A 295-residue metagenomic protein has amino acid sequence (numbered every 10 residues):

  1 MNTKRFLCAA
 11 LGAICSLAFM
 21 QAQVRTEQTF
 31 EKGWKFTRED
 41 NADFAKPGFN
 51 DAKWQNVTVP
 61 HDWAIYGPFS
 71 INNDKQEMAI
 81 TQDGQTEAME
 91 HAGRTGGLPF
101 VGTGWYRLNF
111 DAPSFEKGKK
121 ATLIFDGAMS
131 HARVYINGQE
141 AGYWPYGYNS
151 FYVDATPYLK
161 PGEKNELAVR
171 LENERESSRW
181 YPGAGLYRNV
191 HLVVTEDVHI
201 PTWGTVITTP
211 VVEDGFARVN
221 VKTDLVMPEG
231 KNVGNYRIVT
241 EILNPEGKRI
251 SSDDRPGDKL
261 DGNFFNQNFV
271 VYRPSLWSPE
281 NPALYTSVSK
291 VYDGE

Functional and structural regions predicted by a protein language model:
M1-R25: Bacterial Sec-dependent N-terminal signal peptides
A22-E87, E166-E172, L186, L192 (+1 more regions): Accessory carbohydrate-binding/adhesion or oligomerization-edge regions at the termini of glycan-active proteins
T26-F30, T37-D40, G96-V206, P245-E246 (+1 more regions): Accessory beta-strand-rich segments of carbohydrate-active enzymes
F151-P157, N263-Y272: Exposed aromatic-hydrophobic patches
V198-E229: Surface beta-strand/loop "capping" patches
A217-P256, F265-Q267: Beta-strand-rich binding/interaction modules
N281-D293: Internal, hydrophobic beta-strand segments that form the core of beta-sheet-rich folds
